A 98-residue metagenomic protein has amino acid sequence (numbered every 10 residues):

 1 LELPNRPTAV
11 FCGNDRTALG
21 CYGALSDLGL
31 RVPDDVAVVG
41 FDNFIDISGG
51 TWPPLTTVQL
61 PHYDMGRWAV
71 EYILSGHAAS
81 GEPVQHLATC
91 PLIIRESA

Functional and structural regions predicted by a protein language model:
E2-A98: Flexible loop/turn connectors
